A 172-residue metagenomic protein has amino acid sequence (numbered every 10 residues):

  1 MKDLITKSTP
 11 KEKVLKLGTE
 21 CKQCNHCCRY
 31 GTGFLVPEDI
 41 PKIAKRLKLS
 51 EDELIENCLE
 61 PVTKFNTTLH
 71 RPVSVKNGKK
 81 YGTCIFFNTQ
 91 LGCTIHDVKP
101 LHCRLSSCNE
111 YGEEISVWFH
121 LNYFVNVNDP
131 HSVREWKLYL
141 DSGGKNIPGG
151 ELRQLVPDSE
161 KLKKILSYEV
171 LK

Functional and structural regions predicted by a protein language model:
M1-K172: Short loop/turn segments that flank or connect secondary-structure elements
